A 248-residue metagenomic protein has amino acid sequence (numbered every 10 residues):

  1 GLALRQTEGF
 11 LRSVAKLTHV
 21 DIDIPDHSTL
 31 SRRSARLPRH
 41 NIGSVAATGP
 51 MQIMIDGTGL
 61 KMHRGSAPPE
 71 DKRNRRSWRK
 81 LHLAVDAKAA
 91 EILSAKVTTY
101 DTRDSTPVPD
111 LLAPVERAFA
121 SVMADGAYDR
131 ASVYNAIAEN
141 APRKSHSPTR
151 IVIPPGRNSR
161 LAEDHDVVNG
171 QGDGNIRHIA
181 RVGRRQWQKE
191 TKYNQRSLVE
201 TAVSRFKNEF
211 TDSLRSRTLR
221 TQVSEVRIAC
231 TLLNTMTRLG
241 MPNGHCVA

Functional and structural regions predicted by a protein language model:
G1-R5, G9-S13, V20-E139, R143-P148 (+5 more regions): Polybasic low-complexity intrinsically disordered regions
T18-D21, T235: Short arginine-rich
S28-R32, P69-K72, R76, H146 (+7 more regions): General helical secondary-structure elements
Y128-N208, S216: Helix-centered, glycine/charged polyanion-binding patches within enzymatic domains that contact phosphate-containing
R185-A248: Basic, amphipathic alpha-helical segments enriched in Lys/Arg and hydrophobic/aromatic residues
